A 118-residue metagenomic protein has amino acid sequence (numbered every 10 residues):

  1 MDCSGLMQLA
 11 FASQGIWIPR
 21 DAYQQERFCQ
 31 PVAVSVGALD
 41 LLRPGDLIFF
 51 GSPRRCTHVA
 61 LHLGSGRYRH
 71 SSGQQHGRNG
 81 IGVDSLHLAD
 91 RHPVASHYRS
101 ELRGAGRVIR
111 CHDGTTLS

Functional and structural regions predicted by a protein language model:
M1-L42: Catalytic cysteine-centered active-site loop
P31-G37, T57, L63-S118: Aromatic- and glycine-rich peptidoglycan recognition patches
L41, R54-C56: Short glycine/proline-centered loop/turn elements that form peptide/ligand docking sites
G45-D46: Structural motif
F50-S52, A95: Generic marker of residues within folded, mature protein domains
